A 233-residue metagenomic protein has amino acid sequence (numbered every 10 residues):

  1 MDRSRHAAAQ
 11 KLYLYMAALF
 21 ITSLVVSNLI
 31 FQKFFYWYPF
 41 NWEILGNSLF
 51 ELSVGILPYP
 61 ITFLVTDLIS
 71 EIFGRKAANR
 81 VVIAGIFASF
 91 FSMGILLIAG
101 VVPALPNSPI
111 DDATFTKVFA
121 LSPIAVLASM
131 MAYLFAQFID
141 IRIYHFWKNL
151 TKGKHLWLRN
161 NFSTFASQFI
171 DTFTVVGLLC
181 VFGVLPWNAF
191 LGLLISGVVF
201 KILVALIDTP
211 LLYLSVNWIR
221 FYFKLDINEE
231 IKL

Functional and structural regions predicted by a protein language model:
D2-A18: N-terminal membrane topogenic signal
I21-W37: Alpha-helical transmembrane segments of multi-pass membrane proteins
L57-L68: Central hydrophobic cores of alpha-helical transmembrane segments in multi-pass inner-membrane proteins across all
G85-I86, L134, W157-F169, L194-K201: Transmembrane helix-bundle signature of multi-pass membrane transporters/permeases
S89-S108, Y133, Q137: Transmembrane alpha-helix/helix-exit interface in multi-pass inner-membrane proteins
I98-I124: Membrane-interface interhelical connector segments
W147-N160: Membrane interface segments of multi-pass transport proteins and intramembrane proteases
V216-L233: Short, highly charged, low-complexity non-transmembrane loops/tails of multi-pass membrane proteins
